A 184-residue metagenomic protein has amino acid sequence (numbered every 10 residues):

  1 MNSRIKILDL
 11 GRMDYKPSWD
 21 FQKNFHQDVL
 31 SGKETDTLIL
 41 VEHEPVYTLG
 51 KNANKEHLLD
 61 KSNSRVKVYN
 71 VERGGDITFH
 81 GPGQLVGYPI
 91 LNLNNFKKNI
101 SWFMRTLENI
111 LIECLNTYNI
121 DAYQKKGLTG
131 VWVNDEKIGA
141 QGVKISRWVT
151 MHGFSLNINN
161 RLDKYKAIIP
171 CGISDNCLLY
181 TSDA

Functional and structural regions predicted by a protein language model:
M1-W132, I138, A167: N-terminal lobe of the biotin/lipoate ligase/transferase fold
N63, L178-L179: Low-complexity, compositionally biased segments
A122-R161: A contiguous pocket-lining binding segment that forms or flanks enzyme active sites
T150-L178: Short, acidic (Asp/Glu-rich) active-site segment that either coordinates a divalent metal cofactor
Y180-A184: Conserved small/polar residues in nucleotide/adenosyl-binding loops
